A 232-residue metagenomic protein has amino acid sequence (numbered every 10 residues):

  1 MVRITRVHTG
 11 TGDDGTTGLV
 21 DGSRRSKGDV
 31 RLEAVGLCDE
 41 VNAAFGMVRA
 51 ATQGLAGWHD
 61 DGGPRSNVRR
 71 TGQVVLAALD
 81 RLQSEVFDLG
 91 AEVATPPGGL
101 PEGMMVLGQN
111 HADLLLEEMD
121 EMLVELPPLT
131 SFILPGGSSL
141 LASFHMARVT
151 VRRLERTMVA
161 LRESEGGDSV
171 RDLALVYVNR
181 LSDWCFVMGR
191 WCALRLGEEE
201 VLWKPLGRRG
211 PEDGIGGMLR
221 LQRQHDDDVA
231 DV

Functional and structural regions predicted by a protein language model:
M1-V232: Phosphate/pyrophosphate-binding loop motifs in nucleotide- or prenyl diphosphate-using proteins
